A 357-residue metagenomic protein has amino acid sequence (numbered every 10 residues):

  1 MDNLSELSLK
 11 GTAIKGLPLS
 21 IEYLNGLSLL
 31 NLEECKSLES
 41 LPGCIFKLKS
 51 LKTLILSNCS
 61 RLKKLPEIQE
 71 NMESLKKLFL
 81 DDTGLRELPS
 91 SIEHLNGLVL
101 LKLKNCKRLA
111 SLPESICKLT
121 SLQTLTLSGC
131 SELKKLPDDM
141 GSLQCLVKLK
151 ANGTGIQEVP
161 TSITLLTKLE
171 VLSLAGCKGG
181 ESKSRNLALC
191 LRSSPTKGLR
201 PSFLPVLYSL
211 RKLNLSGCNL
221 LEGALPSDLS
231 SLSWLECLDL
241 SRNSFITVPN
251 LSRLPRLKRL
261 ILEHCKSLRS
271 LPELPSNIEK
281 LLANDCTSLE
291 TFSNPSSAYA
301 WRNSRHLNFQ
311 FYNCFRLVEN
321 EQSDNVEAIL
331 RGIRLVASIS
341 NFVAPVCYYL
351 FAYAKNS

Functional and structural regions predicted by a protein language model:
D2-N3, G16-L27, N31, E39-S50 (+11 more regions): Accessory end-domains appended to solenoid repeat scaffolds used in host defense
E6: Metal-dependent catalytic core segments for phosphate chemistry
